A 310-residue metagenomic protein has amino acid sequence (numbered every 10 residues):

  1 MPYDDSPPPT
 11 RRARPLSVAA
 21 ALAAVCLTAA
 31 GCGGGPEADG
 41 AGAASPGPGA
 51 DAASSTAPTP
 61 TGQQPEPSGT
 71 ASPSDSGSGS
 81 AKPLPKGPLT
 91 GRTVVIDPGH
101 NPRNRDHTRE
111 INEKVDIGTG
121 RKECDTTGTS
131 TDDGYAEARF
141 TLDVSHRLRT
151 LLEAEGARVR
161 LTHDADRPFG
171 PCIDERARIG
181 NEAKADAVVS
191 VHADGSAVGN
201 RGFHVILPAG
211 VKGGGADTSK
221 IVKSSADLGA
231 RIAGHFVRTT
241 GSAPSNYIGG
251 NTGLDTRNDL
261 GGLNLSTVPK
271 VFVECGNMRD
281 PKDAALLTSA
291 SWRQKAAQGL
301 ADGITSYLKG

Functional and structural regions predicted by a protein language model:
M1-L22, S289: N-terminal export and membrane-targeting signals
T10-A13, G91, N104, T256: Short, intrinsically disordered low-complexity segments
P15-A21, C26, A30-T93: N-terminal low-complexity, Pro/Thr-rich disordered segments that flank secretion/membrane-targeting signals
G33, E37, R103-R105, S242: Secretory-pathway/luminal and periplasmic proteins that interact with or process carbohydrate-rich
K82-R176: Active-site histidine-acidic residue metal-binding/catalytic motifs, centered on HxH/HExxH-like signatures
F140-G310: Active-site-proximal helix/loop segments of hydrolytic enzymes
